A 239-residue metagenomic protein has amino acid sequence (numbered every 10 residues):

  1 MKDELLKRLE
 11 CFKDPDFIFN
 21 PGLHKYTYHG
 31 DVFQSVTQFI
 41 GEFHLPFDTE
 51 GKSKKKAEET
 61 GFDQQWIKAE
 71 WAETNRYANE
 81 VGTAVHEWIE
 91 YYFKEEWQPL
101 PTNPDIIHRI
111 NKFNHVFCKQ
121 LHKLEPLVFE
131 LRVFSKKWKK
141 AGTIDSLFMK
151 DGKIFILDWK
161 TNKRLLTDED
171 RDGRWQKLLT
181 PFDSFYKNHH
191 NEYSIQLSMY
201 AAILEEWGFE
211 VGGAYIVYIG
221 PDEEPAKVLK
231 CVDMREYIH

Functional and structural regions predicted by a protein language model:
M1-A84: Charged, glycine-rich intrinsically disordered N-terminal tails and low-complexity linkers that flank
Q34-S35, T102-N103, I107, K187-N188 (+1 more regions): Secondary-structure junction/capping motif
F39-E42, N162, V232-I238: A short, sequence-level motif marking secondary-structure junctions
G61-I67, V116, Q120-L121, I195: Domain-wide signal for the mature, well-folded portions of proteins, strongly enriched in nucleus-encoded organellar
Q64, E70, E125, T180-Y193: Glycine-rich, flexible loop segments associated with nucleotide phosphate handling
E73-F182: Catalytic cores of nuclease domains that cleave nucleic-acid phosphodiester backbones
Y186-S194, S198-H239: Metal-dependent nuclease catalytic regions and adjoining charged, substrate-binding loops involved in nucleic-acid end
